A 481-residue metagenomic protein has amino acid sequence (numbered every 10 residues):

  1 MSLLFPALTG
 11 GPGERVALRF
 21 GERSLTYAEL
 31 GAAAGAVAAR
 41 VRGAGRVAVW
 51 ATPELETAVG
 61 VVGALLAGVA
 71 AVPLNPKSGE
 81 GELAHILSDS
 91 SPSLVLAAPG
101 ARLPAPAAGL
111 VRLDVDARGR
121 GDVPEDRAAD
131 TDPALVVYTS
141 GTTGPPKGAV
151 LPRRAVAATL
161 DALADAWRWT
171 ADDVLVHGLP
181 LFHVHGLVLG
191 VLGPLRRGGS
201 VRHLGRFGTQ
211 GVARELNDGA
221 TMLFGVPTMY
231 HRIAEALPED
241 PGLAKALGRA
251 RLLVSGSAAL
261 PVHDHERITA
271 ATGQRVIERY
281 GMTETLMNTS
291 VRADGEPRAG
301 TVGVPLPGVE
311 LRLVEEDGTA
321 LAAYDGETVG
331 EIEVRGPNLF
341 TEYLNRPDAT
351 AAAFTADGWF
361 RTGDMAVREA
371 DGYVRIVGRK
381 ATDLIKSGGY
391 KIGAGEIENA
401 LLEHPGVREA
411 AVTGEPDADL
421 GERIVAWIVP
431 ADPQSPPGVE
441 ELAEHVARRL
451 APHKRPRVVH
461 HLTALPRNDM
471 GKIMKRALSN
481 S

Functional and structural regions predicted by a protein language model:
E14, G121-Y138, P145, R168-V174: Conserved pre-ATP/AMP-binding loop-to-beta segment of ANL
R23, A38-G81, K391, P430: Conserved AMP-binding/adenylate-forming
T26-A28, A134-A158: Conserved AMP-binding A3 loop
V49, G336, T341-E342, M365-K454 (+3 more regions): AMP-binding/adenylate-forming catalytic core of the ANL superfamily
A157-V174, F182-M222, A236-L237: Conserved AMP-binding/adenylation subdomain of ANL enzymes
T221-G225, E235-R298, E310: Gly/Ser/Thr-rich phosphate-binding loop
R312-E333, A352, A370-D371, P433-V439 (+1 more regions): Conserved beta-loop-beta connector loops within the AMP-binding
Y324-F340, W359, M365-A366: AMP-binding/adenylate-forming core of the ANL superfamily
